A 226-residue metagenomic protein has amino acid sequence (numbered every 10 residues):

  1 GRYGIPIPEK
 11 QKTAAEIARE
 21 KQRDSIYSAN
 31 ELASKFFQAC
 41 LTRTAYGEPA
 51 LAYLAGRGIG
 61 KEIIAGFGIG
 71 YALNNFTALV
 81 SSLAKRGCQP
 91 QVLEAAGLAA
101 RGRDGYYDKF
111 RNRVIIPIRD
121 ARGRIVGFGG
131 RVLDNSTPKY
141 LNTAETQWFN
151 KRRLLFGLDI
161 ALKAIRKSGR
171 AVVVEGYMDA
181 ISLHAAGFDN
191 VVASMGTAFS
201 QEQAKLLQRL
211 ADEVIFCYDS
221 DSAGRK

Functional and structural regions predicted by a protein language model:
G1-P49: Conserved active-site segments centered on acidic
I7-T13, G58-I69, P90-A95, R103: Short, surface-exposed acidic
A14, G68, T197-A198, D221: Conserved beta-strand edge residues that scaffold enzyme active sites
A15-K35, N75-V214: Phosphate-handling DNA/RNA-contact segment within nucleic-acid enzymes
T42-Y46, G56-E62, K85, Q89: Bacterial peptidoglycan biogenesis and beta-lactam-recognition machinery
R57-G70, G187-T197: Short, well-structured beta-strand/strand-turn elements
D219-K226: Phosphate/diphosphate-binding loops
